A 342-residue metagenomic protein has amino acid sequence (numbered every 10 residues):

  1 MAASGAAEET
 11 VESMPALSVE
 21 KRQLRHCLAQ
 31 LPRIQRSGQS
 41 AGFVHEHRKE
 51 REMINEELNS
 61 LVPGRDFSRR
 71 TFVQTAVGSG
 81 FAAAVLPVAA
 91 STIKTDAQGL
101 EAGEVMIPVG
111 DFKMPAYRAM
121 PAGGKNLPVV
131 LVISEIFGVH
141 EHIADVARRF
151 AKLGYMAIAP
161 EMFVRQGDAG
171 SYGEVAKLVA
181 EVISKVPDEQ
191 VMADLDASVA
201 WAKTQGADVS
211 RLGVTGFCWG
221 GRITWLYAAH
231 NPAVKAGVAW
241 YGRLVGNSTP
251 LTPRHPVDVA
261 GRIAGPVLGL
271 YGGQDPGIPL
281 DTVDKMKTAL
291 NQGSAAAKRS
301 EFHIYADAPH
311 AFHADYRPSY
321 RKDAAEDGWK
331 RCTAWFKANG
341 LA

Functional and structural regions predicted by a protein language model:
K21-F67: N-terminal secretory signal peptides
E57-A83: N-terminal secretory signal peptides and thylakoid transit peptides that target proteins across membranes
T92-G123: N-terminal cap/lid segment of alpha/beta-hydrolase-fold proteins
N126-E135: Short beta-strand element of the alpha/beta-hydrolase
G173-G213, L341: Gly/Ser-rich "nucleophile elbow"/oxyanion-hole loop immediately N-terminal to the catalytic nucleophile in hydrolases
A197-V259: Primarily recognizes the serine-hydrolase "nucleophile elbow" in alpha/beta-hydrolase and SGNH/GDSL folds
I263, G269-Y271: Short beta-strand/loop motif that positions the catalytic acidic residue of the alpha/beta-hydrolase fold
A296-A342: C-terminal catalytic histidine-bearing segment of alpha/beta-hydrolase fold enzymes
